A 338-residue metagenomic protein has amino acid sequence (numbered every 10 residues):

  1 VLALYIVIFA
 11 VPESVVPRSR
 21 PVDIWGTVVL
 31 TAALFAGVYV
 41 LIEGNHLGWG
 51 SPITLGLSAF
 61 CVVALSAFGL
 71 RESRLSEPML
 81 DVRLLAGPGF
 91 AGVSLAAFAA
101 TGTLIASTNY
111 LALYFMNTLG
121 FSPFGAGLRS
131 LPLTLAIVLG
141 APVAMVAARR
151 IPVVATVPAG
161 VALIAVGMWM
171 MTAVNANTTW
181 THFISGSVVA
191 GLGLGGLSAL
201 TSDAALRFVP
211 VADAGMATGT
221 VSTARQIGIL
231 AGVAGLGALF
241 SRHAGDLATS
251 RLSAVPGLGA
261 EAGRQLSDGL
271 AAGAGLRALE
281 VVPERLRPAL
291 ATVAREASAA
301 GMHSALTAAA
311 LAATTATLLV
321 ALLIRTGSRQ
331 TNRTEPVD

Functional and structural regions predicted by a protein language model:
V1-P12, R71-P78, A136, L247-R264: Hydrophobic alpha-helical transmembrane segments
V1-V16, A33-E43, F60-R74, A316-I324: C-terminal membrane-cytosol helix-exit motif in multi-pass small-molecule transporters
S14-W25, L75-M79, R329-E335: Flexible cytoplasmic inter-helical loops of multi-pass small-molecule transporters
V15, N45-H46, F90, G275: Generic structural signal for secondary-structure transition and capping sites
P17, G48, L84, T178 (+1 more regions): Juxtamembrane loop-transmembrane helix junctions in multi-pass integral membrane proteins, especially the extracellular
W25-T27, L34, V38-I42, G50-F60 (+4 more regions): 12-transmembrane solute porter fold
F208, A224-I324, Q330-D338: Hydrophobic transmembrane architecture of multi-pass small-molecule transporters
